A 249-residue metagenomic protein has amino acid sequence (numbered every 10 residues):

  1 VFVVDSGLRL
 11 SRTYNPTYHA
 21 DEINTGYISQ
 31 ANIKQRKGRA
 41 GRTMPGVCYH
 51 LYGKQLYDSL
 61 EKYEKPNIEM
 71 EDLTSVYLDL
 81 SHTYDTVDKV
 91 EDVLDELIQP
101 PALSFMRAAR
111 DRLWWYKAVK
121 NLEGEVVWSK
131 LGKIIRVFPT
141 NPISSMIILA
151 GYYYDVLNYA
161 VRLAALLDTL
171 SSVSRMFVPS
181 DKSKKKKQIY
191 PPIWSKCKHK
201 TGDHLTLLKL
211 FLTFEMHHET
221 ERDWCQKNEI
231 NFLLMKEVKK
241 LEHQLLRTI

Functional and structural regions predicted by a protein language model:
V1-V4, R9-R12, Y52-I249: Second RecA-like catalytic domain
F2, L8-L60, V76-L78: Conserved segment of the helicase C-terminal RecA-like domain
